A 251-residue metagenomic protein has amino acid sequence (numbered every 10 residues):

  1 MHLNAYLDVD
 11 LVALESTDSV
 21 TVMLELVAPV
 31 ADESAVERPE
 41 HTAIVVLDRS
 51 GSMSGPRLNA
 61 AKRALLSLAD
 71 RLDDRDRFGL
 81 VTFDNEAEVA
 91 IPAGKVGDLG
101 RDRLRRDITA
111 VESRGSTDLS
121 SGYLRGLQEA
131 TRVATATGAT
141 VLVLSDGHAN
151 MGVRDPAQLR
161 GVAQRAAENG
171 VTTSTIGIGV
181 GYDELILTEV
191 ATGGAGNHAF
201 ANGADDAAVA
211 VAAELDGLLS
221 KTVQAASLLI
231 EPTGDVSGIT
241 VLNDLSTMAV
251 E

Functional and structural regions predicted by a protein language model:
L3-V12, S16-L229, G234: Exposed acidic/Ser/Thr-rich ligand/metal-binding surfaces
D235-E251: Solvent-exposed beta-strand/loop surfaces of large extracellular or lumenal domains
